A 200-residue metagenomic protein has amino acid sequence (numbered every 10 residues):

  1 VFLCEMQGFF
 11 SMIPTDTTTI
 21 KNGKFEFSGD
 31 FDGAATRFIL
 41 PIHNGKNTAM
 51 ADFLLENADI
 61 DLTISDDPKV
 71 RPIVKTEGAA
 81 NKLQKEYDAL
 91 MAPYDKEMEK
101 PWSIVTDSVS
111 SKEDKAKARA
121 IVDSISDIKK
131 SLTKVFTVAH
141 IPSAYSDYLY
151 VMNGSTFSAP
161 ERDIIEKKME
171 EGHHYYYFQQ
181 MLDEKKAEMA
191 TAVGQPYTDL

Functional and structural regions predicted by a protein language model:
V1-S131: A non-transmembrane, solvent-exposed segment enriched in polar/low-complexity residues
D95-E99, I141-M152: Amphipathic alpha-helical repeat scaffolds of TPR domains
V105, T137, E166-H173: A conserved position within tetratricopeptide repeats
D123-Y145, S158: Structured core of small recognition/catalytic domains
K129, T133, P160-E170, Y197-D199: Alpha-helical repeat scaffolds
A139-S143, T156, E171-Q180: Short solvent-exposed coil/turn linkers within tandem alpha-helical repeat scaffolds
A187-L200: N-terminal "domain-start" segment that seeds a small globular fold
